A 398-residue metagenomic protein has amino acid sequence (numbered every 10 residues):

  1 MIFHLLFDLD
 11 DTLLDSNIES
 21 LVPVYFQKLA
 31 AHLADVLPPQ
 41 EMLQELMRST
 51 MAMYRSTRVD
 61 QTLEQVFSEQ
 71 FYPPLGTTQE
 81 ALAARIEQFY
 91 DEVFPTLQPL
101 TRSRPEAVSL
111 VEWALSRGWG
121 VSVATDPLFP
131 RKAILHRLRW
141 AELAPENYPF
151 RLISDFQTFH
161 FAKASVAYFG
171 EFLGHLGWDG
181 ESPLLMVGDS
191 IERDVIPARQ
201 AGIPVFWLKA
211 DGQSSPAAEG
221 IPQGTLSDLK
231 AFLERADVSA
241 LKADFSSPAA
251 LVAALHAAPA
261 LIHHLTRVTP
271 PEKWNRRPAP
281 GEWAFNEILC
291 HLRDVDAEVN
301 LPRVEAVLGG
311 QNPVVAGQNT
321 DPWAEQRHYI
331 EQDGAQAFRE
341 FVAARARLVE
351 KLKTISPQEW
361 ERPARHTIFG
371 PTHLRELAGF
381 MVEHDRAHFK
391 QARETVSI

Functional and structural regions predicted by a protein language model:
M1-L5, V108, E112, D126-F129 (+1 more regions): Asp-based, Mg2+/Mn2+-dependent phosphohydrolase catalytic module
M1-R48: Active-site neighborhood of HAD-like aspartate-dependent phosphohydrolases
V24-D35, Q61-T77, W323-A324: Helix-loop "lid/cap" segments that line or gate small-molecule binding pockets
Q44-E92: A metal-dependent, Asp-based hydrolase signature
Q61-V66, A81-A84, D91-V123: Short, acidic loop-to-helix structural element flanking the phosphoryl-transfer center in phosphate-processing enzymes
A236-A250, E298-F341, I398: Short, helix-capping/interhelical loops that line the mouth of catalytic, cofactor-, or ligand-binding pockets
A258, H263-R267, R303, D321-E361 (+1 more regions): Acidic/histidine-rich alpha-helical segments that form the ligand environment of transition-metal centers
N275-T320, A346-V349, W360-I398: Short, contiguous alpha-helical
